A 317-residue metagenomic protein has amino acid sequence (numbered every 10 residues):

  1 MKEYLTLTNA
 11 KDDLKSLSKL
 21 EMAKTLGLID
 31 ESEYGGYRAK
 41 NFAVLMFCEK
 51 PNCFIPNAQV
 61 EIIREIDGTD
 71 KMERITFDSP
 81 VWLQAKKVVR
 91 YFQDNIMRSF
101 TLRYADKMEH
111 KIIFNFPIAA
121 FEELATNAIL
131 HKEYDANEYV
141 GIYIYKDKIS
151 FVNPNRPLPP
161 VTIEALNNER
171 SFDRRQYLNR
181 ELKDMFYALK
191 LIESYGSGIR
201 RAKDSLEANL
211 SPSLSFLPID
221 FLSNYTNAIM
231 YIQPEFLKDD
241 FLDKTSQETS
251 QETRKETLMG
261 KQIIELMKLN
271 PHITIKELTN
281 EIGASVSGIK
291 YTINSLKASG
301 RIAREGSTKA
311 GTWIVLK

Functional and structural regions predicted by a protein language model:
M1-E138, I144-N153, P157-T162, N168-Q176 (+3 more regions): Active-site helix-to-loop segments that bind/position phosphate- or nucleotide-bearing substrates and donors across
C53-F54, P159-E164, E169-K255: Flexible, glycine-/charge-rich segments associated with ATP-binding catalytic modules
V89, G260-K268: Hydrophobic residues on short alpha-helical segments
T253-G260, T274, E305-K317: Short, cationic-aromatic polyanion-contact patches
T279: The alpha-helix within a helix-turn-helix
S287: Key DNA-contact positions within bacterial/archaeal DNA-binding proteins
T292-S299: Alpha-helical DNA-recognition elements
